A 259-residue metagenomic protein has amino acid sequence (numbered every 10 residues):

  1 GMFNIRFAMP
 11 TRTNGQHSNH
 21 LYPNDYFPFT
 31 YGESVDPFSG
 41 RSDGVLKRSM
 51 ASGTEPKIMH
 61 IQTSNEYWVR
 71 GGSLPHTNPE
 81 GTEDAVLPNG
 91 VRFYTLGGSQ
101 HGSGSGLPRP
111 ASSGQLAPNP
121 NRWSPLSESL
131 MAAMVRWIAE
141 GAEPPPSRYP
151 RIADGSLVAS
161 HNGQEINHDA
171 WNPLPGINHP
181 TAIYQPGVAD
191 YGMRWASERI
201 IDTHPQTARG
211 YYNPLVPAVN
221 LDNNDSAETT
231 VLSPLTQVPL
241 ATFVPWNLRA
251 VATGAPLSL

Functional and structural regions predicted by a protein language model:
G1-L259: C-terminal His-loop and adjacent cap/lid subdomain of alpha/beta-hydrolase
